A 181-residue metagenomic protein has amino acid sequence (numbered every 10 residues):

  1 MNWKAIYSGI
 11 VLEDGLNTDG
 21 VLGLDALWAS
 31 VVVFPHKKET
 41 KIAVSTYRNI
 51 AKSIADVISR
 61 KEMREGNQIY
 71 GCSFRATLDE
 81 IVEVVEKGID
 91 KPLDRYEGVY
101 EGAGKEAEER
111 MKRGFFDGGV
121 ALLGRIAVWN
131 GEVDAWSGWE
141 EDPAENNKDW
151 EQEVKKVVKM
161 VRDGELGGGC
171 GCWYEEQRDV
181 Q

Functional and structural regions predicted by a protein language model:
M1-P92: Oxidoreductase cofactor-interface core, primarily capturing Rossmann-like NAD(P)-dependent enzymes
L27-V31, D56-E62, W129-A135, E151 (+2 more regions): Short amphipathic alpha-helical segments, especially helix-boundary/capping motifs
T40-K52, C72, L122-E132, P143-N147: A conserved mid-domain beta-alpha-beta active-site/ligand-binding segment of alpha/beta enzyme cores
V57-K61, V85-G88, I126-N130, V157-G164: Generic recognition of well-structured, leucine-rich alpha-helical segments and adjacent helix-turn regions within
I69, V82-A135: Terminal hydrophobic/aromatic helix or amphipathic segment near a protein terminus
T77-I81, V99, A103, N146 (+1 more regions): Alpha-helical interaction elements in eukaryotic regulators
S137-Q181: Amphipathic terminal alpha-helices
